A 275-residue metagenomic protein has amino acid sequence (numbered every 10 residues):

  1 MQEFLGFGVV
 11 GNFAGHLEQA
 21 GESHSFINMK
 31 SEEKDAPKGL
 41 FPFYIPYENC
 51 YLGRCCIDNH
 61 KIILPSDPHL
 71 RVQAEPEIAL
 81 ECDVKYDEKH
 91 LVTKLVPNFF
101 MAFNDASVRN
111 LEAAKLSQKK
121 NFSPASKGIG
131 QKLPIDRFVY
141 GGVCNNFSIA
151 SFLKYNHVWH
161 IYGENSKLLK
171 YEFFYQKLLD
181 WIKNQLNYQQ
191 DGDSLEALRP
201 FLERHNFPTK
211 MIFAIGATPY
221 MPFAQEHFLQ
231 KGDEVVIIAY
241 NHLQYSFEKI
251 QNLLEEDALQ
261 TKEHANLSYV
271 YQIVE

Functional and structural regions predicted by a protein language model:
Q2-H205, H227, K249-E275: Glycine-enriched loop-and-adjacent helix/strand subsegments that border the catalytic/binding cleft of enzyme cores
V9-G11, T209-M221: Glycine-rich beta-strand-to-loop/alpha-helix junction loops that act as flexible
A14, A217-P222, Y240-Y245: Short, charged beta-turn/beta-strand-edge "cap" motif at the junction between a beta-strand and an adjacent loop
I149-F152, D233-A239: Short conserved beta-strand and strand-loop elements enriched in small hydrophobics with frequent Asp/Gly
P208-K210, Q230-V236: Loop/turn positions that initiate beta-strands
F223-Q230: Short glycine/threonine-rich loop-to-helix capping motif typified by GTGT followed within a few residues by an Asp-Pro
